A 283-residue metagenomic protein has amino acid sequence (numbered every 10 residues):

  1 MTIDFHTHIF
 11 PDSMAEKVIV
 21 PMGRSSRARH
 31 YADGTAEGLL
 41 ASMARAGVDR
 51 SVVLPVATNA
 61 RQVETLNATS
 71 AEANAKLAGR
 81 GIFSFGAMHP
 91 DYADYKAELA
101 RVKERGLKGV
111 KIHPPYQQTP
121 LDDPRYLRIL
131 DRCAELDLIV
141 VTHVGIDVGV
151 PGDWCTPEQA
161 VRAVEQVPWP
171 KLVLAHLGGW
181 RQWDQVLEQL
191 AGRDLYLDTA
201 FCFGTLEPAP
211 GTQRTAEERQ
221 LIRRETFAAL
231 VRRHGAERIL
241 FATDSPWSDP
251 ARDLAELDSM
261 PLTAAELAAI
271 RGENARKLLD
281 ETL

Functional and structural regions predicted by a protein language model:
M1-F5, A15-R50, A229, R233-L240 (+1 more regions): Mid-to-C-terminal alpha-helical segments outside catalytic/metal-binding sites
T2-F10, A44, E98, V102 (+2 more regions): A generic "structured core" feature
H6, M43, S70, V102 (+8 more regions): Conserved, mostly hydrophobic/aromatic
T7-I9, P55, G86-P90, I112-P114 (+4 more regions): A cross-domain feature marking catalytic cores of carbohydrate-active enzymes and several ubiquitous metabolic/repair
H8-T35, R193-D194, F203-Q213, E217: Active-site gating loops and adjacent loop-to-helix segments of metal-dependent hydrolytic enzymes
F10-S13, T58-R61, P90-D94, Q117 (+4 more regions): Active-site environment of divalent metal-dependent phosphoester hydrolases
D49-R50, T58-C155: Active-site gating/metal-coordination segments in enzymes
K108-G109, D122-L240: Catalytic pocket-lining loop regions of alpha/beta-barrel enzymes, especially the amidohydrolase/enolase/GH5 lineages
